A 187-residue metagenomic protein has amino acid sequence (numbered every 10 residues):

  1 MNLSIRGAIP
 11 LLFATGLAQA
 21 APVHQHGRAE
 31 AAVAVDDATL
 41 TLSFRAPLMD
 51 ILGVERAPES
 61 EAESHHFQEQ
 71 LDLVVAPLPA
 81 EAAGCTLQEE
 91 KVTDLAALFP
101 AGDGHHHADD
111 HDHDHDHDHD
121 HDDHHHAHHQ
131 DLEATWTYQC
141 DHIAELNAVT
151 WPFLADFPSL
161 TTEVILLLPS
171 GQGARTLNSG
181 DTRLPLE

Functional and structural regions predicted by a protein language model:
M1-I9: Bacterial N-terminal signal peptides that target proteins for export
L12: Catalytic-core segments of enzymes that bind and process phosphorylated/nucleotide-bearing substrates
T15-A18: N-terminal signal peptide c-region/cleavage motif recognized by signal peptidases
A21-D110, D123-E187: N-terminal soluble domains immediately following signal/targeting peptides that reside in extracytoplasmic
D110-D118: Intrinsically disordered low-complexity segments with strong compositional bias
